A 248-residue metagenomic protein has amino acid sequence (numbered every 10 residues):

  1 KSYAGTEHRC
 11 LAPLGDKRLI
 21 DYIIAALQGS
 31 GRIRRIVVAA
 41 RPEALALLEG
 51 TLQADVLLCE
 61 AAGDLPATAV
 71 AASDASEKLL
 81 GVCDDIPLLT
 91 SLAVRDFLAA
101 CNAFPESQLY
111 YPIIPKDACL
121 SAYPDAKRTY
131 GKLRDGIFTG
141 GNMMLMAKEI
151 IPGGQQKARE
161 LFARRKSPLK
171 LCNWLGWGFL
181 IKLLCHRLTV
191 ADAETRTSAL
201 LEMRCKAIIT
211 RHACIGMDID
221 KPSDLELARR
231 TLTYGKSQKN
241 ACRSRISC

Functional and structural regions predicted by a protein language model:
K1-P42: N-terminal glycine-rich phosphate-binding loop and ensuing alpha1 helix
P13, L145-A147, D218: Short, well-ordered beta-strand micro-motif
A40-P42, C83, I113: Short beta-strand/turn micro-motifs composed of small residues that flank or help shape donor/cofactor-binding pockets
L47-G81, L88-D96: Short phosphate-binding loop-to-helix
T90-A199, T210-C214: Conserved core of the sugar-phosphate nucleotidyltransferase
K206-I209, D218: Conserved active-site beta-strand element of glycosyltransferases/polysaccharide synthases
K221: Short, conserved phosphate/pyrophosphate- and ester-handling motifs at nucleotide-, phospho-/glycolipid
